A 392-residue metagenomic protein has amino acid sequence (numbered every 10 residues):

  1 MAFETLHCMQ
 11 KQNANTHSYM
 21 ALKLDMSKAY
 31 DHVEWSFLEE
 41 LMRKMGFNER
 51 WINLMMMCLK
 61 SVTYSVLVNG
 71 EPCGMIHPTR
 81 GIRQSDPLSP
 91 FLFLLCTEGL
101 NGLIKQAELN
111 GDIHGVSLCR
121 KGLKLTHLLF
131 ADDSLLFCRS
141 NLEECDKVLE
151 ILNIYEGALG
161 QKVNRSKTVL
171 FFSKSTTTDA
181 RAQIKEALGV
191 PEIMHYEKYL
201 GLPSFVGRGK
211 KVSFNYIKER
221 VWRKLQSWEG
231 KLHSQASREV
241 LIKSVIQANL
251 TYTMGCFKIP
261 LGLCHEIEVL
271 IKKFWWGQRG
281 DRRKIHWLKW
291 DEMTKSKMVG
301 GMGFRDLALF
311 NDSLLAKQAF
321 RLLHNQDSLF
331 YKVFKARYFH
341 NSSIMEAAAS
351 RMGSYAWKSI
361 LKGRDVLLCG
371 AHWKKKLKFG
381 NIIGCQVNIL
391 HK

Functional and structural regions predicted by a protein language model:
M1-K392: A helix-boundary/hinge signal
